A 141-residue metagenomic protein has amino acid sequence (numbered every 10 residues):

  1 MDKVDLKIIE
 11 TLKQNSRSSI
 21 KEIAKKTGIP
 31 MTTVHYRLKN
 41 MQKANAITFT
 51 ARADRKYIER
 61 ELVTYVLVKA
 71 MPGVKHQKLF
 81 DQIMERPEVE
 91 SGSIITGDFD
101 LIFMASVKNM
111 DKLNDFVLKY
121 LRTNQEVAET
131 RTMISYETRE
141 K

Functional and structural regions predicted by a protein language model:
M1-K141: A compositional/biophysical signature of low hydrophobicity enriched in polar/charged and small residues
